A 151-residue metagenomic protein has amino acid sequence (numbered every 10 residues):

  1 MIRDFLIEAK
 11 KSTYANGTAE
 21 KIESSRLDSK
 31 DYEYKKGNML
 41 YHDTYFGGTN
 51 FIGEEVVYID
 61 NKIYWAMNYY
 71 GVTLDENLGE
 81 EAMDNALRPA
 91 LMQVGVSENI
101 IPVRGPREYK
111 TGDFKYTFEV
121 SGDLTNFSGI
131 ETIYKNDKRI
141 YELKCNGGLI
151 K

Functional and structural regions predicted by a protein language model:
M1-K151: Cysteine-centric segments in proteins
